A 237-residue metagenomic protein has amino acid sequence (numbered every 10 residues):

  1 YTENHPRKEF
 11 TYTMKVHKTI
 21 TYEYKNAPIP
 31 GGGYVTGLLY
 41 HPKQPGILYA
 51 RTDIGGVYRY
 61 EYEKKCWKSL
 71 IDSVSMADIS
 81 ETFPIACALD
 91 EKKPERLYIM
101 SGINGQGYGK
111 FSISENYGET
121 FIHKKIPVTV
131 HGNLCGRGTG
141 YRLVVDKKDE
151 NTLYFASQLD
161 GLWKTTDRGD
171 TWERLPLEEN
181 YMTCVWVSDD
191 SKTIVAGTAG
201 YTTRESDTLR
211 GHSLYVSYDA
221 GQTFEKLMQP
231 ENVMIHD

Functional and structural regions predicted by a protein language model:
Y1-D237: Extracellular glycan-interacting surfaces
